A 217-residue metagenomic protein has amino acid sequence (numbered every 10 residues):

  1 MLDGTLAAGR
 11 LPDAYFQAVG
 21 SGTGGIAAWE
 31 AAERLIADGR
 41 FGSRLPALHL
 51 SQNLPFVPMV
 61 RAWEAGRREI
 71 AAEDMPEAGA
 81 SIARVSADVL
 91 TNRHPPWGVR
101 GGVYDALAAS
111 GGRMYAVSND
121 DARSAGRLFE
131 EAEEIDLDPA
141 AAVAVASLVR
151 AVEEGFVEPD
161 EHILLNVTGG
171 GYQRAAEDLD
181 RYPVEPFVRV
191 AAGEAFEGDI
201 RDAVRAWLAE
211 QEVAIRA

Functional and structural regions predicted by a protein language model:
M1-G39, R127: Active-site/ligand-binding-proximal alpha/beta "capping" segment
M1-G4, Y15-F16, L48, L107 (+3 more regions): Buried hydrophobic positions in well-ordered alpha/beta secondary-structure cores of metabolic enzymes
T5, L148-E153, L164, L208-I215: Short, hydrophobic alpha-helical segments
A7-A8, R34-L45, H49-D136, D180-A217: Active-site/ligand-binding loops adjacent to catalytic centers
D13-Y15, S43-S51, D160-N166: Beta-strand segments within the central parallel beta-sheet cores of soluble alpha/beta enzyme folds
Q17, G25, A32, N119-A176: Claisen-condensing/thiolase-fold acyl-transfer catalytic domains that form or cleave C-C bonds in fatty acid
G22-T23, Q52-F56, G169-G171: Acidic, glycine-rich active-site loops and adjacent beta-strand->loop/helix elements that engage anionic groups
